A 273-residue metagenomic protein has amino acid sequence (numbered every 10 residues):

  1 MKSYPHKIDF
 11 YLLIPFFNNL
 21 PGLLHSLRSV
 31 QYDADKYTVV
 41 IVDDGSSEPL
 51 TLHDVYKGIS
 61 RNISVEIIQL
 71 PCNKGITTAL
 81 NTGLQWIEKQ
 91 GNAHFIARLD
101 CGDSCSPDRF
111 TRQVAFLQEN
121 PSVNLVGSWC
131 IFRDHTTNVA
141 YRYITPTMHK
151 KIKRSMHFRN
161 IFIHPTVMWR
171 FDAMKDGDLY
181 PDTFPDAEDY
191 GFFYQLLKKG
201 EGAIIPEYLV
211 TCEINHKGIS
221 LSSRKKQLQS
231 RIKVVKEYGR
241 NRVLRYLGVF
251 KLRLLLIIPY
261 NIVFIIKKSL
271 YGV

Functional and structural regions predicted by a protein language model:
M1-S29: N-proximal low-complexity "stem/linker" segments adjacent to membrane-targeting elements
D9-Y11, T38, G191: Cell-envelope/extracellular polymer assembly enzymes that use nucleotide-activated donors
R28-Y37: Short, acidic, metal-binding catalytic loop of nucleotide-sugar glycosyltransferases
D43-D54, C72, D100: A conserved acidic beta->alpha catalytic loop
L70-Q90: Glycine-rich, basic loop-to-helix element that forms the pyrophosphate-binding segment of sugar-nucleotide handling
N92-S104: Short beta-strand-to-loop acidic/aromatic patch adjacent to the donor-nucleotide binding site
D108-Y141: Conserved donor NDP-sugar-binding/catalytic core segment of glycosyltransferases
P146-K226, S230: Conserved nucleotide-sugar donor-binding catalytic segment
